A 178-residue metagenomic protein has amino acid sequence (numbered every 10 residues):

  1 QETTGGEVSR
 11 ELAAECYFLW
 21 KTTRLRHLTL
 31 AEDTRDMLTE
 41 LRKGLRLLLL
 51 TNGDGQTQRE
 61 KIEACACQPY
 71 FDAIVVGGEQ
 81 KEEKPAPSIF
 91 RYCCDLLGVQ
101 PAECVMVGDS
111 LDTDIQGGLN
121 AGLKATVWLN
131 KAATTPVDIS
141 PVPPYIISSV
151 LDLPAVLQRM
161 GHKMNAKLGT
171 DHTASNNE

Functional and structural regions predicted by a protein language model:
Q1-E7: Helix-loop "lid/cap" segments that line or gate small-molecule binding pockets
T4, A31, S175-N176: Intrinsically disordered low-complexity regions specifically enriched for long asparagine
R10-A14, F18, T22-L48, P87: Short, acidic loop-to-helix structural element flanking the phosphoryl-transfer center in phosphate-processing enzymes
R35, T39, R46-E178: Asp-based, Mg2+/Mn2+-dependent phosphohydrolase catalytic module
